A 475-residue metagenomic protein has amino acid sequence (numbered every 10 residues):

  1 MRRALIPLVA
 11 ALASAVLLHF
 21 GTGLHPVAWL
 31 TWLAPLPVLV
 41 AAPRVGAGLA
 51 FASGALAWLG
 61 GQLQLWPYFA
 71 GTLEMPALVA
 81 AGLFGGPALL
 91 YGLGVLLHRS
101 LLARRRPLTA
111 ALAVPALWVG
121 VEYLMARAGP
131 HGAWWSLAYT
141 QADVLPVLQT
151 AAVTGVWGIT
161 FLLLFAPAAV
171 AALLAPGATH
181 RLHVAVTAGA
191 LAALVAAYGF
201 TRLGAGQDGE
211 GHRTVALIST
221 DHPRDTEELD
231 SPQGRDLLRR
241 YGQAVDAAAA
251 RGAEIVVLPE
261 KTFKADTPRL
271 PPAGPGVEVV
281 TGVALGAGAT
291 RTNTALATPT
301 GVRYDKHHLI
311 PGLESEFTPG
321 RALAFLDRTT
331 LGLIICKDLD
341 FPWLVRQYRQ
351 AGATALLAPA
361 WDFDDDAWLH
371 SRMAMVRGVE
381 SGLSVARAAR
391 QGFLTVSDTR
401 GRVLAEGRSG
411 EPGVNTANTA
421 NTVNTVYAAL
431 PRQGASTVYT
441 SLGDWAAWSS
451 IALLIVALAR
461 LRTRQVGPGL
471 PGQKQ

Functional and structural regions predicted by a protein language model:
M1-R202, R377, L394-R400, L404 (+1 more regions): Membrane-embedded alpha-helical bundles of multi-pass enzymes that act on lipidic or dolichyl-linked glycan substrates
T22-P37, G60-Y68, S219-H222, A248 (+2 more regions): Short, conserved active-site loops that position catalytic residues or coordinate cofactors/metal ions across diverse
Y68-V79, R105-R106, L124-T154, P275 (+2 more regions): Active-site catalytic loop in hydrolytic enzyme cores
L73, P87, P115, I255 (+3 more regions): CN hydrolase (nitrilase-like) catalytic-core segments centered on the catalytic cysteine and neighboring Lys/Glu
G94, H98, Y241-V245, L323 (+1 more regions): Generic structural signal for well-ordered alpha-helices, preferentially at hydrophobic/aromatic core positions
A192-A248, D366-L369, V376-E380, A386 (+3 more regions): Non-cytosolic juxtamembrane linkers/loops that tether extracellular or periplasmic domains to nearby transmembrane
T201-L313, F325-K337, P359: Soluble catalytic regions of membrane-associated enzymes that act on cell-envelope and secretory-pathway components
V456-Q475: Juxtamembrane interface at the cytosolic side of transmembrane helices
